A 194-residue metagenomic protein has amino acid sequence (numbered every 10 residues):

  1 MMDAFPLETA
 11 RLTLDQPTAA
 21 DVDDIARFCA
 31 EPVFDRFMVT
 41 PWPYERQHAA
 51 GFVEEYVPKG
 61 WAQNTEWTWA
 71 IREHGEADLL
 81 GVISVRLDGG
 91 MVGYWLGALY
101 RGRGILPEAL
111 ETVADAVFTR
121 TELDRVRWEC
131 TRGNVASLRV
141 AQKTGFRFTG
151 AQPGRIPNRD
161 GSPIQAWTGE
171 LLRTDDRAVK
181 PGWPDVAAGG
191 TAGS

Functional and structural regions predicted by a protein language model:
M1-F37, T68-S194: Acyl-donor (CoA/ACP) binding surface of acyl/acetyltransferases
V33-E55, W67-W69: Conserved GNAT-fold acetyl-CoA-binding loop/helix
V57-P58, F118: Catalytic Tyr-X3-Lys helix of short-chain dehydrogenase/reductase
K59-N64: Short loop/turn motifs at secondary-structure junctions and domain boundaries
